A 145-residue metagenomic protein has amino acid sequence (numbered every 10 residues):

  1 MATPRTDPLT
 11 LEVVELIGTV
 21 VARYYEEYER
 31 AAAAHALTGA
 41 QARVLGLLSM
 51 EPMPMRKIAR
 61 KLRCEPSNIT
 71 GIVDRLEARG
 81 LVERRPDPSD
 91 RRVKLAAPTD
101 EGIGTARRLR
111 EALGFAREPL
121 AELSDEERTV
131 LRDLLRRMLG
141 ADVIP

Functional and structural regions predicted by a protein language model:
M1-H35, D100, E122, T129 (+1 more regions): N-terminal leader segment of winged-helix/HTH proteins
T10-L11, P66-S67, A96: Membrane-interacting alpha-helical segments
E15, R43-G46, T70-R75: Base-recognition residues in the alpha-helical recognition helix of bacterial helix-turn-helix
G18-V21, G46-M50, R110, R136: Short, locally clustered residues in the helix-turn-helix/winged-helix DNA-binding domain
Y25, D74-R136: Charged, amphipathic alpha-helical coiled-coil/dimerization segments
E26-N68: N-terminal helix-turn-helix DNA-binding core of bacterial DNA-binding proteins
G140-P145: Generic C-terminal helix-cap and adjacent flexible tail
